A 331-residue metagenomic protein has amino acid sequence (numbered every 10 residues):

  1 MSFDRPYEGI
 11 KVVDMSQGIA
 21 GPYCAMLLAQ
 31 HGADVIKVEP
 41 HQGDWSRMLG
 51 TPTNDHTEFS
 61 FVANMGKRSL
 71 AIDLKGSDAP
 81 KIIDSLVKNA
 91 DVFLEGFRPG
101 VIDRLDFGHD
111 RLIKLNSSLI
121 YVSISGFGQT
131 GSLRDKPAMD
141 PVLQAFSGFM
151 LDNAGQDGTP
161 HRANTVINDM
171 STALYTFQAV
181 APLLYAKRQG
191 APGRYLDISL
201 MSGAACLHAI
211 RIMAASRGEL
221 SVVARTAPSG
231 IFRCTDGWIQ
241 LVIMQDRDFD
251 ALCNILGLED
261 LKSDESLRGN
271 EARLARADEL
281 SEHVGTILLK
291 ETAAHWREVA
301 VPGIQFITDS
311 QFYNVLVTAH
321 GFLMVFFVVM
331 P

Functional and structural regions predicted by a protein language model:
M1-P192, A215-S216, A294, E298: N-terminal helix-loop segment corresponding to the beta1-alpha1 unit of nucleotide/adenylate-binding folds
H56-E58, A138, G193, T226-A227 (+2 more regions): Short beta-strand-initiation
F59-F61, L196, G230, N314: Residue-level detector of beta-strand structural context in well-folded domains
N164-I167, V284-I287, F326-M330: Hydrophobic alpha-helical transmembrane segments of multi-pass membrane proteins
N168, T172, Q240, V317 (+1 more regions): Alpha-helical transmembrane segments of integral membrane proteins, emphasizing hydrophobic/aromatic residues
A186-S199, G203-I255, D264: Active-site-lining helix/loop region of Rossmann-like oxidoreductase modules
A227-P302: Aromatic-enriched alpha-helical interface/lid elements that frame and gate functional surfaces
V301-P331: Hydrophobic cores of alpha-helical transmembrane segments in multi-pass integral membrane proteins
